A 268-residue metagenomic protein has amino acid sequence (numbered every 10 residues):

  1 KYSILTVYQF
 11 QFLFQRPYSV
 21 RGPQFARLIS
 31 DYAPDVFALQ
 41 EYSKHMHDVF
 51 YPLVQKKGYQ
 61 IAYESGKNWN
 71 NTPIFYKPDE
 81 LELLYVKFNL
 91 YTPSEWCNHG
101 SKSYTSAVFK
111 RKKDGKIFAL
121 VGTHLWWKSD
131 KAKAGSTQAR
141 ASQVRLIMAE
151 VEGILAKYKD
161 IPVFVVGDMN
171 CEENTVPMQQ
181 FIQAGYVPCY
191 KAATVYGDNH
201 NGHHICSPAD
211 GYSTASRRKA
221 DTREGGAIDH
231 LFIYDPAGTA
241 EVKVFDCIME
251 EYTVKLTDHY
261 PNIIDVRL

Functional and structural regions predicted by a protein language model:
K1-G22, L90-H99, W126-A139: Acidic/histidine-rich helix-loop elements that form or flank divalent-metal/phosphate-binding sites at the catalytic
K1-L53, W69, R267-L268: N-terminal, active-site-proximal structural segment of metallo-dependent hydrolase catalytic domains
K1-S3, Y8-F12, Q40-S43, E64-K67 (+7 more regions): Active-site-proximal beta-strand/loop segments in catalytic clefts of secreted hydrolases
V20, Q24-R27, D31, H45 (+7 more regions): Extracytoplasmic/secreted proteins, especially bacterial periplasmic and envelope-associated proteins
V36-W127, F245: Structured beta-strand-rich core segments of catalytic domains in phosphoester-bond hydrolases
S103-T123, S136-N174, M178-Q179: His/acidic metal-ligating clusters that form di-metal
E152-F164, N170-L268: Metal-dependent phosphoester-hydrolase catalytic domains
